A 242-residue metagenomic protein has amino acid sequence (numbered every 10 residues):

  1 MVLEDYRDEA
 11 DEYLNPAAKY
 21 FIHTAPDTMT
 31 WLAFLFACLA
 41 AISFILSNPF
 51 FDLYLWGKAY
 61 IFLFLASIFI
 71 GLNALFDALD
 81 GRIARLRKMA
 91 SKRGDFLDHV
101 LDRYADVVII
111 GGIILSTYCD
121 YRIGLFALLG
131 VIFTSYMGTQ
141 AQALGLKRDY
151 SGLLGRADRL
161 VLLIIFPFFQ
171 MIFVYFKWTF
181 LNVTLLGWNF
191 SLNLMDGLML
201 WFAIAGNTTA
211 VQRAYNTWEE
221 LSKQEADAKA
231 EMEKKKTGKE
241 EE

Functional and structural regions predicted by a protein language model:
M1-I68, I109-E242: Hydrophobic alpha-helical transmembrane segments
R7-D11, G71-R85: Hydrophobic, membrane-facing alpha-helical anchors
I70, G81-I123: Basic, amphipathic juxtamembrane/active-site segments that coordinate anionic phosphate or diphosphate groups
G71-A74, K92, F96, V100 (+2 more regions): Generic secretory/membrane-interface signal
L75-I83, F96, V100-Y104, F133-Y136 (+3 more regions): Active-site His/Glu-centered metal-binding helix of metallohydrolases
